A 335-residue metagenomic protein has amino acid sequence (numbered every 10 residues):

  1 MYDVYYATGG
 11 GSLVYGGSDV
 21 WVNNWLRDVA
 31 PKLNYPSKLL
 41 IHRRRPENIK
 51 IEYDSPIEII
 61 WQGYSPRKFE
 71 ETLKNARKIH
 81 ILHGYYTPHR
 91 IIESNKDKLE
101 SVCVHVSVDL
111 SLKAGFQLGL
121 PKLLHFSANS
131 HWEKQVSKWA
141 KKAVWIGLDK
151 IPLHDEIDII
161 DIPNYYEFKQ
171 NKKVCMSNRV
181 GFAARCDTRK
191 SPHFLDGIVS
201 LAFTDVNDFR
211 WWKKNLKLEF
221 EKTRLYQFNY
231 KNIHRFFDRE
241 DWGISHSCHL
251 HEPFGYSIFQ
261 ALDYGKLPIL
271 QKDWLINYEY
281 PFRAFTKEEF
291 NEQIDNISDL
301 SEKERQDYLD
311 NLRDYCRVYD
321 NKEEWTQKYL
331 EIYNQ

Functional and structural regions predicted by a protein language model:
Y5-A7, N171-K190, S200-L201: Conserved donor-binding/catalytic core segment of Leloir-type glycosyltransferases
Y6-G16, W21-V22, D28, K32-P66 (+1 more regions): N-terminal strand-loop element at the rim of the active site of nucleotide-sugar-dependent glycosyltransferases
G17-V20, E288-N291, D299-Q335: A charged, aromatic-enriched C-terminal amphipathic alpha-helix characteristic of glycosyltransferases across folds
G63-K68, N207-F209, N215, E219-D238: Conserved active-site histidine-acidic residue motif and adjacent donor-binding/catalytic loop of glycosyltransferases
D97-K98, V108-V144, D238: Membrane-proximal helix-turn-helix segments that form the acceptor-binding/catalytic region of lipid-linked
V108-L110, L148-P152, I159-N171, N207-D208 (+1 more regions): Short beta-strand->alpha-helix junction loop in the catalytic core of nucleotide-activated group-transfer enzymes
I244-S257, Q271-Y280: Nucleotide-sugar-dependent
D263-Q271: Short hydrophobic beta-strand element within catalytic cores of glycosyltransferases and related nucleotide-activated
